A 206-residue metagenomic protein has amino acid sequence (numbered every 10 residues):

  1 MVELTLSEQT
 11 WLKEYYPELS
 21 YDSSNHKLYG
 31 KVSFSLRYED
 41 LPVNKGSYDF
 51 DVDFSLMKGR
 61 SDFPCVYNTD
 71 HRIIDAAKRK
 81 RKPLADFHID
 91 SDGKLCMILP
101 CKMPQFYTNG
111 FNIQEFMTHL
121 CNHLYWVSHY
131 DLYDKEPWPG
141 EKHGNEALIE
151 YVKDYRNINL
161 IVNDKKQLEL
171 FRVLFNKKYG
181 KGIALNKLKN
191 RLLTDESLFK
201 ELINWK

Functional and structural regions predicted by a protein language model:
M1-L12: Extreme N-terminal tail/first-helix region
L4, D40, Y133-E136: Preference for intrinsically disordered or flexible, low-complexity segments and adjacent hinge/connector residues
L6, Y16-K102, G110-E115: Compact alpha/beta protein-protein interaction domains typified by the UBC
D70-K206: Domain-scale recognition of soluble eukaryotic interaction modules
